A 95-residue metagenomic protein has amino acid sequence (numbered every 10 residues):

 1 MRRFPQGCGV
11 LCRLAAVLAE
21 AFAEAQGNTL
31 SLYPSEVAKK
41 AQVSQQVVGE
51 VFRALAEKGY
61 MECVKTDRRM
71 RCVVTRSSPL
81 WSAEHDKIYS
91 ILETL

Functional and structural regions predicted by a protein language model:
M1-E20: Short alpha-helical segments that sit at the start of domains
G7-C12, Y33, T66-Y89: Short, cationic-aromatic polyanion-contact patches
E20-T29: Short helix-capping/hinge SLiMs at alpha-helix to coil transitions
L30-K40: A short alpha-helical element within helix-turn-helix/winged-helix DNA-binding domains across DNA-binding proteins
Q42-A54: Short amphipathic alpha-helical interaction segments
A56-T66: A short, conserved structural fragment
Y89-L95: Helix-turn-helix/homeodomain-like alpha-helical modules used for DNA recognition and transcription-factor dimerization
